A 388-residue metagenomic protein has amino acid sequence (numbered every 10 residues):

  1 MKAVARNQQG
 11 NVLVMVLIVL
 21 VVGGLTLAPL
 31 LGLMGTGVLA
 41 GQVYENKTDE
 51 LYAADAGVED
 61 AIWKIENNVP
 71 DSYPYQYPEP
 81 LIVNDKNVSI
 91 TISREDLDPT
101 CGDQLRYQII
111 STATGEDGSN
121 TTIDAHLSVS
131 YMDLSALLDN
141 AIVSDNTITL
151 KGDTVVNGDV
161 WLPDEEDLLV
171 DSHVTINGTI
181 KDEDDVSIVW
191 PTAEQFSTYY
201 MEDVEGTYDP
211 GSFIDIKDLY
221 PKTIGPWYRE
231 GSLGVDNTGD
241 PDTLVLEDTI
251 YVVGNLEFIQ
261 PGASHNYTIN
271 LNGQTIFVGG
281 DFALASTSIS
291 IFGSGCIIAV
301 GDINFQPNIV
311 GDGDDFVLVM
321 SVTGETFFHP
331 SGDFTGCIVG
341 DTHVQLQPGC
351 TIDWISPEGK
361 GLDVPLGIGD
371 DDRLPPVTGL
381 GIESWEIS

Functional and structural regions predicted by a protein language model:
K2-D145, T149, W161, E358-D363 (+1 more regions): Beta-strand/loop motifs with alternating small/hydrophobic and polar/acidic residues, enriched in the first structured
A3, L17, Q104, D171 (+4 more regions): Exposed boundary/loop context
E79-I82, T243, I289: Short, exposed beta-strand/loop patches in secreted or surface proteins that constitute
P99-G234, T238, E257-A263, D281-S294 (+2 more regions): Short, ordered "entry" segments at domain starts
D242-E247, H265-L271: Beta-strand repeat architectures
